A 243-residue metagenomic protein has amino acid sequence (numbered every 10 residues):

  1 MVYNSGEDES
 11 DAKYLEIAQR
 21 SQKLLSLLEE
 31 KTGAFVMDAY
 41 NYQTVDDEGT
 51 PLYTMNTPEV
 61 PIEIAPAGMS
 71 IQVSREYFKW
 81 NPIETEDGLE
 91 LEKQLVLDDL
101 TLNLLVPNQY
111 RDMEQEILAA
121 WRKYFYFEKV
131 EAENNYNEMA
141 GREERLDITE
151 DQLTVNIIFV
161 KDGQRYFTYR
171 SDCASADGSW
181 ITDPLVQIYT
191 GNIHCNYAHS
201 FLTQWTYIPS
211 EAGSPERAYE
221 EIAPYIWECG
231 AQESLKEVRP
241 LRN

Functional and structural regions predicted by a protein language model:
M1-R242: Nucleotide-cofactor and metal-assisted catalytic machinery
